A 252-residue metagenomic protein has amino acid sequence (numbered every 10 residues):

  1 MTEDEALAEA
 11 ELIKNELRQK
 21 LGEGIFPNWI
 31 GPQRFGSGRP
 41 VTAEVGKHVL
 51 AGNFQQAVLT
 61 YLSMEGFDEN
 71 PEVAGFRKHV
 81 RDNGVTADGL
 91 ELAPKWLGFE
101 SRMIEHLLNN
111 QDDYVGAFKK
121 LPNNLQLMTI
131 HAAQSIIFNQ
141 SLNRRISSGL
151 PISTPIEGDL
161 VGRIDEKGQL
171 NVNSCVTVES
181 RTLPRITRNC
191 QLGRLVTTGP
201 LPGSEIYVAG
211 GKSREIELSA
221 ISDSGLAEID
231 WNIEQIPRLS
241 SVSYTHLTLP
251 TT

Functional and structural regions predicted by a protein language model:
M1-L247, T252: Extended, charged/glycine-rich binding lobes that contact polyanionic ligands
